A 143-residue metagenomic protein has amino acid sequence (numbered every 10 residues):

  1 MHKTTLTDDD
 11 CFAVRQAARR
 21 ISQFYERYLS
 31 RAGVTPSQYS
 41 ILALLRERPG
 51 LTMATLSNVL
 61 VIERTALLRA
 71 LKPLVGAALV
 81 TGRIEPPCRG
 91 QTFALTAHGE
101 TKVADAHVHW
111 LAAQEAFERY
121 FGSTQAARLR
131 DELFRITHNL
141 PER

Functional and structural regions predicted by a protein language model:
M1-A32, L79, A94-L95, R135: N-terminal leader segment of winged-helix/HTH proteins
D8-F12, A32-A43, T65: Short alpha-helical elements of helix-turn-helix
A18, T35-I41, G99, Q114: The N-cap/first-turn positions of alpha helices within or immediately adjacent to helix-turn-helix DNA-binding domains
S22, K72-D131: Charged, amphipathic alpha-helical coiled-coil/dimerization segments
A43-E47, H107: Short, locally clustered residues in the helix-turn-helix/winged-helix DNA-binding domain
R48-T52: Short capping segments at the starts of secondary-structure elements
M53-A54, T65, K72, Q91: Residues within helix-turn-helix
S57: The alpha-helix within a helix-turn-helix
